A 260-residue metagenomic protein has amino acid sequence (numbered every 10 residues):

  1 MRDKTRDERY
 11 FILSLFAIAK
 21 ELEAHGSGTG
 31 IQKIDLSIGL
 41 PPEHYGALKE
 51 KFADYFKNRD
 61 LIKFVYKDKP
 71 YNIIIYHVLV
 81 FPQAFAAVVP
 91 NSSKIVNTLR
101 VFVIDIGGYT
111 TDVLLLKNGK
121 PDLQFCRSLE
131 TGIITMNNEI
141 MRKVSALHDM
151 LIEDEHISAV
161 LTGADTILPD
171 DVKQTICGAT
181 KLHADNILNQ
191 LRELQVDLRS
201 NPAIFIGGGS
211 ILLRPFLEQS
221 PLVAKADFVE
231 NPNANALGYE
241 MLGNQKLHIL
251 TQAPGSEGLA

Functional and structural regions predicted by a protein language model:
M1-V101, P121-I133, E155-S158, T162 (+1 more regions): Nucleotide/phosphate-binding catalytic cleft detector across ATP-hydrolyzing and phosphate-transferring enzymes
A86, G108-Y109: Short, glycine/acidic-enriched loop or turn micro-motifs at the edges of active sites
R100-F102, Y109-L114: Conserved active-site beta-strand-loop modules that form the wall/rim of enzyme catalytic pockets and either contain
G107-G108, G209: Short glycine-enriched loops at secondary-structure junctions
L114-H156: Glycine-rich phosphate-binding loop plus the immediately following alpha-helix
